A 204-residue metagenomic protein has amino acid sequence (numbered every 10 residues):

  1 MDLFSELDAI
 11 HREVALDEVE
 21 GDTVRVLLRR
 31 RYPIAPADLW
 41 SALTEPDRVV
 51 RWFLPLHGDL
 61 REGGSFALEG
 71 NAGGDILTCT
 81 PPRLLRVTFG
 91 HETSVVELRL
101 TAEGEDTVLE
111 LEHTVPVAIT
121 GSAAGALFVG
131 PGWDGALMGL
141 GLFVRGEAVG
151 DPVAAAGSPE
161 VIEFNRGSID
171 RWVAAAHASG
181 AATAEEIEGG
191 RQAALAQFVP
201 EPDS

Functional and structural regions predicted by a protein language model:
M1-E20, T114-S204: Terminal "cap-and-tail" regions of soluble proteins that handle hydrophobic small molecules
V19-T23, L27-L28, I34-D38, P46-T78 (+1 more regions): Short beta-edge strand/loop motif at the mouth of beta-sheet-based domains
R30, G74-L77, V95-A102: Hydrophobic/aromatic beta-strand elements that line small-molecule binding cavities or substrate pockets in beta-rich
R31-A35, E69, T101, E112-P116: Solvent-exposed residues in well-ordered beta-strands and their adjoining turns, especially edge/terminal strands
L39-W40, V49, I76, L109 (+2 more regions): Hydrophobic pocket/interface hotspot
W40-L43, W52, T88-H91, W133: Tryptophan-centric aromatic hotspots in well-structured domains and transmembrane helices
G70, T78, F89, L111-H113: Residue-level recognition of conserved beta-strand positions in structured domain cores
L85, E92-V95, R99, E103 (+1 more regions): Ligand-binding pocket scaffold of soluble enzyme catalytic domains
